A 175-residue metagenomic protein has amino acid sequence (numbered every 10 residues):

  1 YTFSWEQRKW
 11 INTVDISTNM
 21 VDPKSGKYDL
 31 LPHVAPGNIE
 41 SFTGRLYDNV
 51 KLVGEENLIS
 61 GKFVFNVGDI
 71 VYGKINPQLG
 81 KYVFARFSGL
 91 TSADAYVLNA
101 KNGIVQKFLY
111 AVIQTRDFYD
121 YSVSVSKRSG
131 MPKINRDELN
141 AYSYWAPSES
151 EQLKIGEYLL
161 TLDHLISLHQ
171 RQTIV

Functional and structural regions predicted by a protein language model:
Y1-D22: Non-catalytic DNA-recognition/assembly elements of restriction-modification systems
Y1-R8, Y142, S148-V175: Amphipathic alpha-helical segments with low aromatic content
Y1-S4, I59, R128: Short, solvent-exposed loop/turn positions at domain surfaces that link secondary-structure elements or cap domain
Q7, P36, N76, T115 (+2 more regions): ATP/adenylate-binding site constellation spanning eukaryotic-like Ser/Thr protein kinases, ABC-transporter
W10, L31, V97, R136: Non-catalytic beta-sheet/beta-sandwich ligand-binding modules that flank or precede catalytic cores
I11-V14, P23-E56: DNA target-recognition patches
A35-P36, V53-F118: A short beta-sheet element
I75, L90-Y96, K127-E151: A short glycine-rich beta-alpha junction/loop motif
